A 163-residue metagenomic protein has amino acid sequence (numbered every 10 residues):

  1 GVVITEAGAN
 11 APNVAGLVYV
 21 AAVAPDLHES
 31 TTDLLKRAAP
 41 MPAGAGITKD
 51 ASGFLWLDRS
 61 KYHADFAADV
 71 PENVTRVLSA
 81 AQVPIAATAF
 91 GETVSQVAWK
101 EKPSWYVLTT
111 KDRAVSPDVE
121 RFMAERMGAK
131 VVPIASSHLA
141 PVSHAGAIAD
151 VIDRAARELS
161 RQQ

Functional and structural regions predicted by a protein language model:
G1-E6: Glycine-rich nucleophile elbow surrounding the catalytic serine of serine-hydrolase chemistry
A9-R59, A86-A89, T93, M123: Flexible "cap/lid" loop of the alpha/beta hydrolase fold
R59-D69: Helix-loop "lid/cap" segments that line or gate small-molecule binding pockets
V77-A98: Active-site nucleophile elbow and catalytic-triad environment of alpha/beta-hydrolase enzymes
K100, W105-L108: Short beta-strand/loop motif that positions the catalytic acidic residue of the alpha/beta-hydrolase fold
T110-S136, V142, R154-A155: Conserved loop-alpha-helix segment in the C-terminal half of the alpha/beta-hydrolase fold that carries the catalytic
A145-D153: Short, amphipathic alpha-helical "lid/cap" segments that border enzyme active or binding sites
I152-Q163: Short, hydrophobic alpha-helical segments
